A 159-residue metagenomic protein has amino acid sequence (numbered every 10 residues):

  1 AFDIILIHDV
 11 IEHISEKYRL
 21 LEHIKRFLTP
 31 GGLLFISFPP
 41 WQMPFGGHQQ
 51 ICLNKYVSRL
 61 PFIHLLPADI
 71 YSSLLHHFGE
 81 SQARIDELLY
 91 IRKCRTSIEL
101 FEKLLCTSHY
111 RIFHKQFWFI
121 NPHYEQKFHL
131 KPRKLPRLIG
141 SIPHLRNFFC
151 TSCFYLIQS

Functional and structural regions predicted by a protein language model:
L6: A conserved beta-strand element that flanks and buttresses the S-adenosyl-L-methionine
D9-H13: A short His-aromatic
I14-S15, L28-P30: Helix-to-beta-strand junctions that scaffold the AdoMet/dcAdoMet cofactor pocket in Class I SAM-dependent enzymes
Y18-H23, L33-Y155: S-adenosyl-L-methionine-dependent methyltransferase catalytic module, highlighting the catalytic core
I157-S159: Active-site beta-strand termini and strand-to-loop segments that position acidic
